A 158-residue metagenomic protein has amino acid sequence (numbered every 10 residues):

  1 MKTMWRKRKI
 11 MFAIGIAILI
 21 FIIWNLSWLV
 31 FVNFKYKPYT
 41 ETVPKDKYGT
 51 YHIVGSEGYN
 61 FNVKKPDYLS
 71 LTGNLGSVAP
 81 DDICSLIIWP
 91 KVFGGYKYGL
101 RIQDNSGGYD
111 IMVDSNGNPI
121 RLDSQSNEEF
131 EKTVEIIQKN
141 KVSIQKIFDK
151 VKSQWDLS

Functional and structural regions predicted by a protein language model:
M1-I23: N-terminal Sec-pathway targeting helices
K2, K7, Y96-Y98, N118-I120 (+1 more regions): Intrinsic low-complexity, intrinsically disordered segments enriched in polar/basic residues
F21-Y96: N-terminal export/targeting and maturation segments
L29, T50, L71, S85-L86 (+5 more regions): A generic signature of intrinsically disordered, low-complexity regions enriched in glycine/proline and charged/polar
A79-V134: Structured, soluble extracytoplasmic/luminal domains of envelope-associated proteins
I120-S158: C-terminal partner/receptor-binding element of secreted or periplasmic proteins
